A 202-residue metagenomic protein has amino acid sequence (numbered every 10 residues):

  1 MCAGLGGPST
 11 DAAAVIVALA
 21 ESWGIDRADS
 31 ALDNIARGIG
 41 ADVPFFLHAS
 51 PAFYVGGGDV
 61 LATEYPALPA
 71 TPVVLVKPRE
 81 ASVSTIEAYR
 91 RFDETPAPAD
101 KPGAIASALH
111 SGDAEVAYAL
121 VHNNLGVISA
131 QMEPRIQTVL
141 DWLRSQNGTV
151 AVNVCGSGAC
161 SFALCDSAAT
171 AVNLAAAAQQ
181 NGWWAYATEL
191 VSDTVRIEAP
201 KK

Functional and structural regions predicted by a protein language model:
M1-G4, T149-V152: Short pre-catalytic strand/loop immediately N-terminal to key active-site residues, enriched for Gly-Thr
A3-A31, F45: DPxDG-like acidic metal-binding loop motif
A18-I39, S167-A178: Phosphate-handling active-site elements
H48-A151, D166-A169, A176, A187-K202: Conserved, helical-rich catalytic subdomain that frames metal- and/or nucleotide-binding sites in enzyme alpha/beta
F162-L164: Short hydrophobic/aromatic beta-strand micro-patches that form the beta-sheet surface supporting nucleotide- or nucleic
